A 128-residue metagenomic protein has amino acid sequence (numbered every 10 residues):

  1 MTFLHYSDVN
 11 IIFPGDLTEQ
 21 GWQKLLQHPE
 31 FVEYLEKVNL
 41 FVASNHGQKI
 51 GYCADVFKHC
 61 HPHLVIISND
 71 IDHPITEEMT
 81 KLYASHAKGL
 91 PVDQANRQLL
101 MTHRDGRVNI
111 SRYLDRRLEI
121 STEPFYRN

Functional and structural regions predicted by a protein language model:
M1-E78: Active-site-proximal loop/helix segments of hydrolase catalytic cores
L64-N128: Binuclear metal-ion centers of metallo-dependent hydrolases, dominated by the metallo-beta-lactamase
